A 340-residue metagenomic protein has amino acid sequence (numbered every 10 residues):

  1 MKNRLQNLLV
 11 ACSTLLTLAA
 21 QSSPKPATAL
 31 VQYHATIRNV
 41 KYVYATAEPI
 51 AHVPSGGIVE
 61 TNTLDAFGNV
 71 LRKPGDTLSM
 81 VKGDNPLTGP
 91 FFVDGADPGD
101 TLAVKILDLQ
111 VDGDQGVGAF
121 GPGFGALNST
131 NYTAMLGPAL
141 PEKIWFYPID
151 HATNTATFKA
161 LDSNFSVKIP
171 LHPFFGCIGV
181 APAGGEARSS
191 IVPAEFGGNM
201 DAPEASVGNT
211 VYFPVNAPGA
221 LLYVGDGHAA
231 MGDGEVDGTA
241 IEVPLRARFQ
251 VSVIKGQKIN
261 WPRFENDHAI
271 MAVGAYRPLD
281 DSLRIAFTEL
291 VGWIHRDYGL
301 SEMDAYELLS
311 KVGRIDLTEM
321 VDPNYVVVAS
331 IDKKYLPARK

Functional and structural regions predicted by a protein language model:
M1-L9: Bacterial N-terminal signal peptides that target proteins for export
L9-T17: Bacterial N-terminal signal peptides
L18-P26: Bacterial Sec-dependent signal peptides at the C-terminal "C-region" and cleavage site
A27-S79: N-terminal, Lys/Arg-enriched amphipathic/low-complexity engagement segments that precede the first folded domain
A35-Y44, M80-L87, R188-F196, L290: Short, structured beta-strand/loop micro-motifs enriched in basic residues and often containing a Trp
V43, A66-L78, L109-F120, G219-A229 (+1 more regions): Short, Lys/Arg- and Gly-enriched loop/turn segments at beta-strand edges
V111-P203: Intrinsically disordered, low-complexity linker/loop segments enriched in Gly/Pro and charged/polar residues
L171-D280: Conserved mixed alpha/beta catalytic, RNA-binding, or beta-rich assembly cores of soluble enzyme, regulatory
